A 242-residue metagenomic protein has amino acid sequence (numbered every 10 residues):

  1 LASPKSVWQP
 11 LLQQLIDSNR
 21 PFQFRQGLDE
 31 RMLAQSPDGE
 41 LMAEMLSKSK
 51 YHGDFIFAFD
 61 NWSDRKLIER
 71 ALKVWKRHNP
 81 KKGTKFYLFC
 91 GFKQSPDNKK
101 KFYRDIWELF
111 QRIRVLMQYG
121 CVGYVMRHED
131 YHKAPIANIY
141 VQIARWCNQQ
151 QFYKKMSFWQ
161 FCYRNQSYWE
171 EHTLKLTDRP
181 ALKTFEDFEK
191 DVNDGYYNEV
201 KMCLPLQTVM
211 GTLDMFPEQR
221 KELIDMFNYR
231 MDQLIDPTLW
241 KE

Functional and structural regions predicted by a protein language model:
L1-A71, K82-C90, V122-M126: Core AdoMet radical
P10, L41-E44, R70-R77, W107-Q118: Alpha-helical scaffolding segments of alpha/beta enzyme cores, especially the outer helices of TIM-barrel or partial
Y51-F55, L67-I106, E222-L223, F227: Long, low-complexity, intrinsically disordered polar/charged segments
G91-E242: Auxiliary Fe-S-binding modules of radical SAM enzymes
